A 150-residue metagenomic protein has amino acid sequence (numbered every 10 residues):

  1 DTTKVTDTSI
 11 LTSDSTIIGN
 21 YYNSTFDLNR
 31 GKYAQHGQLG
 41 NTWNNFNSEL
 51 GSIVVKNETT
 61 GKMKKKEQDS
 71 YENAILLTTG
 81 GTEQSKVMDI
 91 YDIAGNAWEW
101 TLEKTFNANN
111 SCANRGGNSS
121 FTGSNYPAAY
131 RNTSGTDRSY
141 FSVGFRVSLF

Functional and structural regions predicted by a protein language model:
K4, R30-K32, K62-K66, R115 (+2 more regions): Surface-exposed charge patches in extracellular/virion surface proteins
V5, T12-N23, D27, I93 (+3 more regions): Short, solvent-exposed loop/turn segments at the edges of secondary structure
S15-A94: Short, well-ordered junction/capping motifs at the entry into regular secondary structure
D69-K86, N107-F150: Disulfide-stabilized, aromatic/cysteine-rich ligand-recognition loop
D89-D92, A97-W100, R146-S148: Structural recognition of the beta-strand scaffold that forms the well-ordered cores of secreted hydrolase catalytic
